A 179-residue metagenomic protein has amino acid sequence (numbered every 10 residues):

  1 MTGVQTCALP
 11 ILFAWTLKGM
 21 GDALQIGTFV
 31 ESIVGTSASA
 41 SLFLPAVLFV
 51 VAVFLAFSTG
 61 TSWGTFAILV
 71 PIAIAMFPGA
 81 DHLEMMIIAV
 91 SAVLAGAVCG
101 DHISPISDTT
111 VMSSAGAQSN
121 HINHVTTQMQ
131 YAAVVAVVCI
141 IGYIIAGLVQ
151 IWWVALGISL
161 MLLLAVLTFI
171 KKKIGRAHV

Functional and structural regions predicted by a protein language model:
T2-G3, C7-L9, H178: Short, small-residue-biased leader/transition segments that mark boundaries at the very start of proteins
T6, P10-W15, L44, Y131-Y143: Hydrophobic alpha-helical transmembrane segments in multi-pass membrane proteins
I11-A14, A38-M76, V93, A97-D101: Hydrophobic alpha-helical transmembrane segments of multi-pass integral membrane proteins, predominantly secondary
G35, I74-I88, G147: Helix-coil boundary and interhelical linker segments in multi-pass alpha-helical membrane proteins
H82-E84, A117-A133: Membrane-interface alpha-helices at helix entry/exit sites of multi-pass transporters
A95-S104, Q128-G142: Membrane-embedded alpha-helical segments of transport systems, primarily multispan ion/solute transporters
V154-V166: Small-residue-rich transmembrane alpha-helices that serve as helix-helix interface/gating elements in multipass
T168-R176: Membrane-interface capping segments at transmembrane-helix boundaries
